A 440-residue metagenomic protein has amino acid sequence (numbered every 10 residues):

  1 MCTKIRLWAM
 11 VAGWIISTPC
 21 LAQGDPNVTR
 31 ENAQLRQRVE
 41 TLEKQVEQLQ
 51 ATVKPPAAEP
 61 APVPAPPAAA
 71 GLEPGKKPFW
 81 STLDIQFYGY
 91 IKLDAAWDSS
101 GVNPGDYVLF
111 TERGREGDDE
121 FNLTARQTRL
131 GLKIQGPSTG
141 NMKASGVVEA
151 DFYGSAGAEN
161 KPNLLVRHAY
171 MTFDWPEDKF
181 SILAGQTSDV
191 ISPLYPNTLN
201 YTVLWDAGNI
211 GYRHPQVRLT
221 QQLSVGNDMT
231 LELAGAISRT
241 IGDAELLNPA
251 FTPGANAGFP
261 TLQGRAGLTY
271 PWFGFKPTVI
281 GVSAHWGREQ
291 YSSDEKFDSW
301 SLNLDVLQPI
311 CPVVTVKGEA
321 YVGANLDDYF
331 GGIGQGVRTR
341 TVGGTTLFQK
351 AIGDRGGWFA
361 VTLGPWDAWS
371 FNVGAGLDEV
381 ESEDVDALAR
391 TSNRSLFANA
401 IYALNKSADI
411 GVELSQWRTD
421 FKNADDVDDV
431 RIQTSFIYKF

Functional and structural regions predicted by a protein language model:
S17-P19: N-terminal signal peptide c-region/cleavage motif recognized by signal peptidases
L21-P104: N-terminal periplasmic/intermembrane-space "pro-region" immediately following the signal or transit peptide
E73-D243, G258-P271, L307-C311, K317-V322 (+1 more regions): Outer membrane beta-barrel
W80, F121-Q127, K161-H168, G208-Y212 (+7 more regions): Transmembrane beta-barrel outer-membrane domains
D98, P137, F152-G157, T187-P193 (+9 more regions): Sequence/structural signature of outer-membrane beta-barrel proteins
P104-L109, N200-V203, A250-P253, F297-D298 (+3 more regions): Flexible, surface-exposed loop regions and adjacent strand-edge segments of Gram-negative outer-membrane beta-barrel
F259, G264, Y270-R390, R394: Detector for outer-membrane/organellar transmembrane beta-barrel domains, recognizing the amphipathic beta-strand
Y402, V427-F440: Outer-membrane beta-barrel "beta-signal"
